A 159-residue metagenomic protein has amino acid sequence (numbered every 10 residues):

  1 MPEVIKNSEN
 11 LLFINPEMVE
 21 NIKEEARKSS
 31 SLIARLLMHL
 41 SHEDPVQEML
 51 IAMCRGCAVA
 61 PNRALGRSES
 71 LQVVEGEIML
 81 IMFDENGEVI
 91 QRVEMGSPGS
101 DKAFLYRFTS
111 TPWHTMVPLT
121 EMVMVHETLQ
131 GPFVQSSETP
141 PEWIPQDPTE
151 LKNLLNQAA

Functional and structural regions predicted by a protein language model:
M1-V46, Q91-P98, E150-A159: A short, N-terminal "cap"/entry segment at the start of jelly-roll beta-barrel domains of the cupin/DSBH fold
I5, I90-R92, G99-S100, T115-A159: Double-stranded beta-helix
M38-Q47, C57-S70, D101: A short beta-loop-beta micro-motif enriched in histidine and acidic residues
M49-M53: Amphipathic alpha-helical packing elements
R55, G66-N86: Glycine- and acidic-residue-biased ligand/ion/polar-headgroup-sensing regions
A60-N62, L80-M82, Y106-F108, H114-L119 (+1 more regions): Short beta-strand His + acidic residue motifs that chelate non-heme Fe in jelly-roll/DSBH and cupin folds
S70, D84-H114: Short acidic-glycine-tyrosine-enriched beta hairpin
